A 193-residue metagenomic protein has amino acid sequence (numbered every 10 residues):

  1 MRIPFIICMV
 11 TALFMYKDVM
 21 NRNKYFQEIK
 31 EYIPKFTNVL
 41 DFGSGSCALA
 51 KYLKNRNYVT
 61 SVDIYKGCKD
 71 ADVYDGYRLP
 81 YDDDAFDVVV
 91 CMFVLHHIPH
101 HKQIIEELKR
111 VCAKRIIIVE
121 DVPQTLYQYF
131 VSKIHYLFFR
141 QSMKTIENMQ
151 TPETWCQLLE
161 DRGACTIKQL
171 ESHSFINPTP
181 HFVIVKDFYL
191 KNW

Functional and structural regions predicted by a protein language model:
M1-A12: N-terminal, positively charged/glycine-rich alpha-helical extensions of SAM-dependent methyltransferases
M15-Y16, I29, D41, L49-K51 (+1 more regions): C-terminal alpha-helical "lid/dimerization" subdomain adjacent to the S-adenosyl-L-methionine
V19-F36: Conserved alpha-helix/loop element of class I SAM-dependent methyltransferases that forms part of the SAM/SAH-binding
T37, D87, K114: Conserved acidic residues
L40, S44-R78: Class I SAM-dependent methyltransferase SAM/SAH-binding core
V90: A conserved beta-strand element that flanks and buttresses the S-adenosyl-L-methionine
H96-H97: A short His-aromatic
K102-I116: A short glycine-rich, Lys/Arg-flanked "PGG" loop and its adjoining helix->strand segment in the class I
